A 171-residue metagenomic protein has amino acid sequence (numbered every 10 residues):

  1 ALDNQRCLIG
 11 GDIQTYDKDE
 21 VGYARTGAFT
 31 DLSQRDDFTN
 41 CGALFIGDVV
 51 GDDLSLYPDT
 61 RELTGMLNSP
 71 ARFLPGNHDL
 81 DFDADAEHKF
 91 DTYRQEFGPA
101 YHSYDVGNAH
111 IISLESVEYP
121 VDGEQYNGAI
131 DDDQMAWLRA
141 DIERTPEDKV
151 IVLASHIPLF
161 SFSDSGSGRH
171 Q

Functional and structural regions predicted by a protein language model:
A1-P58: N-terminal active-site segment of His-dependent metallophosphoesterases
N4-D17, N108-P120, V152-H156: Active-site-proximal beta-strand elements of phosphoester/diester hydrolases
I9-G11, G42-D48, A71-N77, V152-H156 (+1 more regions): Active-site neighborhood of phospho(di)ester-bond hydrolases with catalytic His/Asp-centered motifs
Q14, V49-V50, H78-D79, V117 (+1 more regions): Catalytic metal-binding/acid-base residues of hydrolase active sites
L54-V150, G166-Q171: Extended active-site neighborhood of metal-dependent phosphoesterases/phosphodiesterases
F160-F162: Sequence/structural signature of outer-membrane beta-barrel proteins
